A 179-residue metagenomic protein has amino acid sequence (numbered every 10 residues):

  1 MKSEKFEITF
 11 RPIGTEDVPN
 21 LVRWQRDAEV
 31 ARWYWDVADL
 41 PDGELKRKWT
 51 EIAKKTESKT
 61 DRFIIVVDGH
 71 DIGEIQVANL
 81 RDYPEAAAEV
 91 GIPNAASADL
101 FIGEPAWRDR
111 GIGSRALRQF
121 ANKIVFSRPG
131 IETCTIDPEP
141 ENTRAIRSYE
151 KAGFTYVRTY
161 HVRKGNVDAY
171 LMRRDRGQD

Functional and structural regions predicted by a protein language model:
M1-E7, P12-R47, D179: A short, well-structured alpha-helix characteristic of acyl/acetyltransferase catalytic modules
K46-W107, K123, S127, D175-G177: Acetyl-CoA-dependent GNAT
T60, V167-L171: Short hydrophobic/aromatic beta-strand or adjacent loop that forms the aromatic wall/cage of a ligand/substrate-binding
V66, A78, T135-D137, V157: Solvent-exposed beta-strand sheet faces enriched in polar/charged residues
A106-S114: Glycine-centered recognition micro-motifs in short, flexible terminal segments and loops
G113-E132: Conserved acyl-CoA
S114-R115, P140-R158: Conserved active-site alpha-helix within GNAT-family acetyltransferase domains
G130, C134-I146, V162-N166: Conserved beta-strand-loop-alpha-helix junction that forms the acyl-donor binding cleft
